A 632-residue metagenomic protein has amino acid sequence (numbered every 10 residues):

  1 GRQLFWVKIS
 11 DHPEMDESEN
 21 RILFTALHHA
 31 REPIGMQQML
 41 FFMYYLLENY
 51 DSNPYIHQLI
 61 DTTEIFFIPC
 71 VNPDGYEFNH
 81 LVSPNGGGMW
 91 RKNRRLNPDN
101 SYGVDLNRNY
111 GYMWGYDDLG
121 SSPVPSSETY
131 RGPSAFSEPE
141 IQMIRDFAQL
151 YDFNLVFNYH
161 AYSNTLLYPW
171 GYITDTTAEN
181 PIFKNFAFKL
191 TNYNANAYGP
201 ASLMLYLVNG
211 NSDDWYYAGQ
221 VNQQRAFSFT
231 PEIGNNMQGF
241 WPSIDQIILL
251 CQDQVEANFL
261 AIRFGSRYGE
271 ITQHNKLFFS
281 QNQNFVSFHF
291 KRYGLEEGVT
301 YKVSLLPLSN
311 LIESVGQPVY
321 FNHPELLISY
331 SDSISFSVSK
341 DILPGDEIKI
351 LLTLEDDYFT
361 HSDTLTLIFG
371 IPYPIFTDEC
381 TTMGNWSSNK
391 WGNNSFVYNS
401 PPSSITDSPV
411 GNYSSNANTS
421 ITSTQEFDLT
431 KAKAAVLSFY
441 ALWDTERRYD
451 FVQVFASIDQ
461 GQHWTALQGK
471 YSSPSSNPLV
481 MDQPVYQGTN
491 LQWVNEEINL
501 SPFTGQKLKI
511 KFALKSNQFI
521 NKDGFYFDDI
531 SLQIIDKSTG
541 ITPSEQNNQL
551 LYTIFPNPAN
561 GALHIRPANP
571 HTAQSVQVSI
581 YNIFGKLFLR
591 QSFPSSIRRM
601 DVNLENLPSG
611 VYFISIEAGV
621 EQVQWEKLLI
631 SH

Functional and structural regions predicted by a protein language model:
H80, N85-N282: Metallocarboxypeptidase
Y268-S280, P372-M383, S415-N416, Q533-F555 (+1 more regions): Residue-level detector of functionally pivotal "anchor" positions at catalytic/ligand-binding pockets or at interdomain
E313-I342: Intrinsically disordered, low-complexity Pro/Gly/Ser/Thr-rich segments with frequent PxxP/GP/PP motifs and embedded
S337-P372: Terminal connector regions
I375-T419, Q468-V494: Extracellular glycan-recognition surfaces and repeat-rich motifs
C380, L429-D444, V452, A456 (+2 more regions): Extracellular beta-strand-rich recognition modules
Y449-F451, S516-I535: Extracellular carbohydrate recognition
E545-F555, A559-H632: C-terminal outer-membrane/trafficking sorting elements
